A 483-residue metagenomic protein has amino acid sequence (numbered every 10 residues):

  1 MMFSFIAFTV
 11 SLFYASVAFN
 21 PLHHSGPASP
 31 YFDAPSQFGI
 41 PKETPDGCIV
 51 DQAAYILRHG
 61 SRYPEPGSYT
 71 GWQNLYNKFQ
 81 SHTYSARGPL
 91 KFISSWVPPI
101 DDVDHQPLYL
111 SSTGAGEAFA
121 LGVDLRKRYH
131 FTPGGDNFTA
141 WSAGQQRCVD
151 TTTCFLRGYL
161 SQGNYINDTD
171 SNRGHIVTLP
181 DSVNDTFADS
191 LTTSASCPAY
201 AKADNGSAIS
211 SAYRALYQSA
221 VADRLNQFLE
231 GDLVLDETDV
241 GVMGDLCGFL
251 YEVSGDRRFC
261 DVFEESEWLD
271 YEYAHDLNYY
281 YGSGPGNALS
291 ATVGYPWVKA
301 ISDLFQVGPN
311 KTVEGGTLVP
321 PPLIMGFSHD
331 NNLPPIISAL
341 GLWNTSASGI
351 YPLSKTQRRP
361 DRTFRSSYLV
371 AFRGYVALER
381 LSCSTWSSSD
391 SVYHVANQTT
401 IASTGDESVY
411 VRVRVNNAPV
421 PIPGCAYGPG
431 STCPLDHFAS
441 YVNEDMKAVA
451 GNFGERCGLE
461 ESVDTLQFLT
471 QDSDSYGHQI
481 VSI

Functional and structural regions predicted by a protein language model:
M1-F19: Fungal secretory targeting signals
S16-T139, A143-I324, S328-I483: Signature for phosphate-centric chemistry
